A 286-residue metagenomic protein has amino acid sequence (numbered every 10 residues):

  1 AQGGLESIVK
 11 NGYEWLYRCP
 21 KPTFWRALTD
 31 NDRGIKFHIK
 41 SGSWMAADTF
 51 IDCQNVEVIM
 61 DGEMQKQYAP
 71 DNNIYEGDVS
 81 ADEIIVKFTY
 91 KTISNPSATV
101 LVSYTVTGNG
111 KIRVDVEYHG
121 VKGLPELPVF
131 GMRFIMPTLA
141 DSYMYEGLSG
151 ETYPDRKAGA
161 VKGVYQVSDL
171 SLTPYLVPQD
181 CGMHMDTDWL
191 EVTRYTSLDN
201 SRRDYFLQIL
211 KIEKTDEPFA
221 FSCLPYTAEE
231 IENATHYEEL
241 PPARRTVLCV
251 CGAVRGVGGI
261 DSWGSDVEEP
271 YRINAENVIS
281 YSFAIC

Functional and structural regions predicted by a protein language model:
A1-C286: Beta-strand/loop-rich accessory regions of lumenal/periplasmic or secreted enzymes, predominantly carbohydrate-active
